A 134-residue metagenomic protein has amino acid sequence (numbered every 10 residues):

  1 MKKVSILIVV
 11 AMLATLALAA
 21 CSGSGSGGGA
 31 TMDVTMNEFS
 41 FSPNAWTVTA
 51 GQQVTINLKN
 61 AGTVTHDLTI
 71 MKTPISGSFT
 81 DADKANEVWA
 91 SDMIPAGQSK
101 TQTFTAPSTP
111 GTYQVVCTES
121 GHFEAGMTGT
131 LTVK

Functional and structural regions predicted by a protein language model:
M1-I8: Bacterial N-terminal signal peptides that target proteins for export
L16-A20: C-terminal motif of bacterial Sec signal peptides marking the signal peptidase cleavage site
S22-S24: Bacterial signal peptide processing site
G27-V54: N-terminal edge beta-strand
S40, D92-K134: Extracellular/periplasmic metallocenter environments
N44-T69, K100-T109, Y113, V133: Beta-strand cores of secreted/periplasmic/IMS beta-sandwich domains, seen most often in copper-related folds
P74-D83: Short aromatic-acidic-glycine turn motif
K84-S91: Solvent-exposed serine/threonine-rich low-complexity stretches and specific carbohydrate-binding patches
